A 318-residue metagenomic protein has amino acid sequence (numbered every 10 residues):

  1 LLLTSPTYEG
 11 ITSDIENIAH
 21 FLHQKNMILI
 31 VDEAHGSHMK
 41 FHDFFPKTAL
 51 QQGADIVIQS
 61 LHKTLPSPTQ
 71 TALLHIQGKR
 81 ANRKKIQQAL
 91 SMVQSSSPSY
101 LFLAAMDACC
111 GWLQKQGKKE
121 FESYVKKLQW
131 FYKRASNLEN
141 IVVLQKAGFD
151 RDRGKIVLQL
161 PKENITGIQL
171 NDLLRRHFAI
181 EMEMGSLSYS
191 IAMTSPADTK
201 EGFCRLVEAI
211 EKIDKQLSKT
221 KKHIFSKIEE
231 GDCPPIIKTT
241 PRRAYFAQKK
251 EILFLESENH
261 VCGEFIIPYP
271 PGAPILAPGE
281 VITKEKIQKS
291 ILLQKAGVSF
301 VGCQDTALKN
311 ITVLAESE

Functional and structural regions predicted by a protein language model:
L1-Q145: Conserved PLP-enzyme active-site core in the AAT-like
Y8, K63-T64, K79-A81, A108-C109 (+5 more regions): Short, glycine-/Ser/Thr-/acidic-enriched flexible segments
T12, D43, R80-R83, S96 (+13 more regions): Electropositive phosphate-/nucleotide-binding environments in soluble metabolic enzymes
Q70, G154, K309: Change "...and in nucleic-acid phosphodiester-cleaving endonucleases..." to "...and in nucleic-acid processing enzymes
L74-I76, L158, T194, V313: Hydrophobic side chains in beta-strands
S136-G302: Conserved C-terminal alpha-helix-loop-beta "cap" of PLP-dependent enzymes that closes/shapes the active-site mouth
I210, G297-S299, C303-E318: Surface-exposed interaction regions enriched in Ser/Thr/Asp/Glu that occur as long low-complexity tracts or repetitive
